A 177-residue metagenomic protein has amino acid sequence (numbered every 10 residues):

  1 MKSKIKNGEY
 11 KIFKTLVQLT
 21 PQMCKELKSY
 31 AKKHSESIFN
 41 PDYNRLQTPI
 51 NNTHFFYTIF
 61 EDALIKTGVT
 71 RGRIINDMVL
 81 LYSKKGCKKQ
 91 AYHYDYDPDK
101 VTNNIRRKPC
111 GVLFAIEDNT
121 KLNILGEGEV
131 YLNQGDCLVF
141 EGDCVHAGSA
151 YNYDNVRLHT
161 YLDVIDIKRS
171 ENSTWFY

Functional and structural regions predicted by a protein language model:
M1-G72, M78, K89: Non-heme Fe(II)/2-oxoglutarate
I12-T15, K32, P41, R45 (+6 more regions): Intrinsically disordered, low-complexity regions enriched in small/polar residues
N76, S83-A150, N155-L158, I165-Y177: Catalytic core of non-heme Fe(II) oxygenases with the double-stranded beta-helix
